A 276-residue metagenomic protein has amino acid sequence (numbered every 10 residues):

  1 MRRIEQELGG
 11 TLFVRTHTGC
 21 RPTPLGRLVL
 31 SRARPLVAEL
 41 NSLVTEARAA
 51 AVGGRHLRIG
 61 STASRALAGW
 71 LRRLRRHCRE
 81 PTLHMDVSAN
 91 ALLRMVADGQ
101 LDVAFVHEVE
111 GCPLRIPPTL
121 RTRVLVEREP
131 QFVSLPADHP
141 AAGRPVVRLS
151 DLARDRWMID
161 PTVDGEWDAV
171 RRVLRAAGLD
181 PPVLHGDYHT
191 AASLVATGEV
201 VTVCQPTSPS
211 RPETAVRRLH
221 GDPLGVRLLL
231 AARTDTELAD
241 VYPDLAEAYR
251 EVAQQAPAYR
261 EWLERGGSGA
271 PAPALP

Functional and structural regions predicted by a protein language model:
E5-P22: A short LG(V/I)-centered, amphipathic sequence patch enriched for acidic residue(s) preceding the LG motif
E7-L8, V29-A51, H56: Alpha-helical linker/hinge and terminal dimerization helices associated with HTH transcriptional regulators
A51, P206-E213, G221-P276: C-terminal effector-binding regulatory domain of bacterial HTH transcription factors
G54-P113: Central regulatory/effector-binding core of bacterial HTH transcription factors
L67-W70, A141, P145-L149, A153-A177 (+2 more regions): Secondary-structure junction motif
A89-L92, A97-L101, H107, P161-R217 (+1 more regions): Hydrophobic hinge/microswitch elements
P113-R123, E129, H189-D240: Beta-alpha-beta core module
L120-T162, G225-D235: Hydrophobic/proline-rich hinge and linker segments of small-molecule sensing/allosteric domains, predominantly
